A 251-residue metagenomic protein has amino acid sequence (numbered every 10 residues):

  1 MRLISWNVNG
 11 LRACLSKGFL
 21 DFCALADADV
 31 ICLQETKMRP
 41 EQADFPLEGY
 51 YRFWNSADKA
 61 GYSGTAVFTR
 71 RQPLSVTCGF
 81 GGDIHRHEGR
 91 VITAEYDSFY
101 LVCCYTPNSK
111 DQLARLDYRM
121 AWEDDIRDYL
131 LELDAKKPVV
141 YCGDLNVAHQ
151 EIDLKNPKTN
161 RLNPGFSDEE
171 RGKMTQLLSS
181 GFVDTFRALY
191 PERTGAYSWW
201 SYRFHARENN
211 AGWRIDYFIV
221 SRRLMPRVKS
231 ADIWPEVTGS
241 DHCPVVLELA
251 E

Functional and structural regions predicted by a protein language model:
M1-L47, A57-S63: N-terminal, active-site-proximal structural segment of metallo-dependent hydrolase catalytic domains
M1-N9, S98-K110, C142: Active-site-proximal beta-strand elements of phosphoester/diester hydrolases
N7, C23-E41, L101, L130-E151 (+4 more regions): Active-site beta-strand/loop signature of hydrolases that rely on acidic residues for catalysis
V30, Y51, W122-A211, I215: Metal-dependent phosphoesterases centered on the DNase I-like endonuclease/exonuclease/phosphatase
K37, Q42-S109: Structured beta-strand-rich core segments of catalytic domains in phosphoester-bond hydrolases
A60-S75, R203-P226: Conserved beta strand-loop-helix elements of the APE1-like EEP
R70, A94-D97, S221-R222, L247-E251: Active-site beta-strand termini and strand-to-loop segments that position acidic
G81-G82, P107-E123, K158-L162: Surface-exposed cleft-lining segments at the edges of enzyme active sites
